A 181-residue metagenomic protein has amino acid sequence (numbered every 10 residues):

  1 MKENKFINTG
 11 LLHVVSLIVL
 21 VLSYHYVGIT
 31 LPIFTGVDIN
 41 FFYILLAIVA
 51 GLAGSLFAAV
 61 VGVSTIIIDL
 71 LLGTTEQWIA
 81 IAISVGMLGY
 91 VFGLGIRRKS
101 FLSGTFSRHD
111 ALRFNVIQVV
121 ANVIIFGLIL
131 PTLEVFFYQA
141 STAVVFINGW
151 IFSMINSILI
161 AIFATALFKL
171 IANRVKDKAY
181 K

Functional and structural regions predicted by a protein language model:
M1-K2, I96-F101: N-terminal hydrophobic signal/anchor transmembrane helix of membrane proteins
M1-L52: Hydrophobic transmembrane alpha-helices
N8-T9, V49, I67, L133 (+1 more regions): Hydrophobic alpha-helical interface/terminus motif in multipass membrane transporters
G10-V15, I44, S55-V63, I79-I83 (+2 more regions): Hydrophobic alpha-helical transmembrane segments
L22-V37, V63-I96: Interfacial aromatic-anchored transmembrane helix boundaries in multi-pass membrane proteins
G28-D38, G73-A80, F101-K181: Membrane-embedded alpha-helical hairpins and interfacial helices in multi-pass inner-membrane proteins
F42-L46, S84-G89, I160: Hydrophobic core segments of transmembrane alpha-helices in multi-pass, intramembrane catalytic enzymes
A50, L88-R97, A164, F168 (+1 more regions): Hydrophobic transmembrane alpha-helices
